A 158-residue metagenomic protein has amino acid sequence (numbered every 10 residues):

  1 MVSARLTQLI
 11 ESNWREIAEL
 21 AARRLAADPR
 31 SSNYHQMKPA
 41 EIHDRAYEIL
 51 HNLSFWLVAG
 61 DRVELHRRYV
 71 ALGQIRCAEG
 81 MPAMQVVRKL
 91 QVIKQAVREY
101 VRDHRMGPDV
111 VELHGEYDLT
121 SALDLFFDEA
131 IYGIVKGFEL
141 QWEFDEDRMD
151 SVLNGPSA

Functional and structural regions predicted by a protein language model:
V2-M84: N-terminal low-complexity or simple alpha-helical regulatory segments that function as activation/interaction modules
L6, L65-A158: Long, amphipathic alpha-helical coupling/dimerization segments that relay conformational signals between
